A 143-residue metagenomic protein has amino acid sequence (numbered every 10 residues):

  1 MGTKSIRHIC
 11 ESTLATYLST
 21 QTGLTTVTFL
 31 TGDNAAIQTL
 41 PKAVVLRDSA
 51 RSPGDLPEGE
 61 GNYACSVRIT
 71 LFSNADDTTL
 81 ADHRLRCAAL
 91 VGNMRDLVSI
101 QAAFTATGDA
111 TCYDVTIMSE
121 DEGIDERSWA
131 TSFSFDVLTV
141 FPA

Functional and structural regions predicted by a protein language model:
M1-D33, D48-A143: Charged, amphipathic alpha-helical segments and their flanking helix caps
N34-Q38: A short acidic, often aromatic-flanked loop/helix-cap motif at beta-alpha or helix-coil junctions that lines enzyme
T39-R51: A short, hydrophobic beta-strand-centered structural micro-motif
